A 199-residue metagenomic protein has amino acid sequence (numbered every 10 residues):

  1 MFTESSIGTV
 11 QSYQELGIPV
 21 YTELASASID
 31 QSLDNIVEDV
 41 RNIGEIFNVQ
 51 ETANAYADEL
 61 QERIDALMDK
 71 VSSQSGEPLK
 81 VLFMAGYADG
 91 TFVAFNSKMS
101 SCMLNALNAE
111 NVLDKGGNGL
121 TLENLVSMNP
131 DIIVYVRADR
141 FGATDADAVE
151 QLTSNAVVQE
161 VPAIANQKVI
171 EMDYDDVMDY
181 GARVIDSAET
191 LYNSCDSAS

Functional and structural regions predicted by a protein language model:
M1-A27, A66-M178: Binding-cleft/active-site segments that stabilize strongly anionic ligands or cofactors
I7, S26-T52, Q61-S73, P78: A conserved helix-loop-strand patch within extracytoplasmic ligand-binding domains of the periplasmic binding
Q31-F47, T52-N54, D58, Y135-S199: Structured C-terminal subdomain patch of bacterial secreted/periplasmic proteins
